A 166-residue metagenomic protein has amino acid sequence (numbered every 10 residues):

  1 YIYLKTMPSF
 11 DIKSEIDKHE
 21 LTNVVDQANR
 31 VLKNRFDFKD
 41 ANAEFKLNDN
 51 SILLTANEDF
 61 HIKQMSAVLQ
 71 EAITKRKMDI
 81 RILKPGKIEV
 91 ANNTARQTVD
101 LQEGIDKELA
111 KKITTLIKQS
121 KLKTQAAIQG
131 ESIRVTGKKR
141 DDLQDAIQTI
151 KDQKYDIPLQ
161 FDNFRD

Functional and structural regions predicted by a protein language model:
Y1-T6: Short, Lys/Arg-enriched N-terminal segments with co-localized hydrophobic residues within the first ~10-30 amino acids
P8-E15, D49-A56, N92-L101: Short, hydrophobic beta-strand segments
E20-D37, L69-Q70, K107-K118: Short amphipathic alpha-helix segments
F38-V68: N-terminal, charged amphipathic alpha-helical interaction modules
K39-F45, D79-G86, T124-A127: Short beta-strand elements
K46, V99-D100, K107-D166: Positively charged, low-complexity, intrinsically disordered RNA-binding extensions
N57-I62, G104, K139-D142: Helix N-cap motif at beta-to-alpha junctions
H61-Q102: Helix-adjacent hinge/juxtasegments
